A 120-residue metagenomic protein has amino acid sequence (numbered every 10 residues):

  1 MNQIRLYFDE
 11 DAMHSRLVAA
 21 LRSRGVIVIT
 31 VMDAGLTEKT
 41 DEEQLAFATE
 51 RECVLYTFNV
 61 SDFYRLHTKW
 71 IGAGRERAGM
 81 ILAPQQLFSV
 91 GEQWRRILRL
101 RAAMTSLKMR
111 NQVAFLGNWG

Functional and structural regions predicted by a protein language model:
M1-D11, S15-S23, L36, E42-L45 (+1 more regions): Acidic, PIN/NYN-like endoribonuclease modules and their adjacent C-terminal/linker elements
I27-K39: Conserved BB-loop
T49-L66: Acidic, metal-binding active-site segment of PIN/NYN-like and related structure-specific nucleases
